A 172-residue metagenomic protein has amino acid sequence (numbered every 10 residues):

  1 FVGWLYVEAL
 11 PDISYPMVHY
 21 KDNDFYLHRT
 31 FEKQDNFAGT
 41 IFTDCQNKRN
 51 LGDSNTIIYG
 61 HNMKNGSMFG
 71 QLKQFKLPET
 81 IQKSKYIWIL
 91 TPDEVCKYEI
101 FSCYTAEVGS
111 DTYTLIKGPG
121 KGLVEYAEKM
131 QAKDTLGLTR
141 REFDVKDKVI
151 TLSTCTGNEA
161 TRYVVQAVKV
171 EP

Functional and structural regions predicted by a protein language model:
F1-P172: Solvent-exposed, non-transmembrane regions of membrane-associated and secreted proteins
